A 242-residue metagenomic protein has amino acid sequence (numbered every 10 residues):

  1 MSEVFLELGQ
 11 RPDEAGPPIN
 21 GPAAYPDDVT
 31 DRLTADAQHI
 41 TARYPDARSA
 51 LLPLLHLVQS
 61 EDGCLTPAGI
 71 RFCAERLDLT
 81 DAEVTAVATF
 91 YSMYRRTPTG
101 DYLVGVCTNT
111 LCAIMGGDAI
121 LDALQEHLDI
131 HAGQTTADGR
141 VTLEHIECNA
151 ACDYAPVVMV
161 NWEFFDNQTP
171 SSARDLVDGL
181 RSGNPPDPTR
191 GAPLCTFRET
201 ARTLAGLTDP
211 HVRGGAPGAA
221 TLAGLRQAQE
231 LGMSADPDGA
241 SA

Functional and structural regions predicted by a protein language model:
S2-A242: Signature of N-terminal electron-transfer/Fe-S-associated modules in redox systems
